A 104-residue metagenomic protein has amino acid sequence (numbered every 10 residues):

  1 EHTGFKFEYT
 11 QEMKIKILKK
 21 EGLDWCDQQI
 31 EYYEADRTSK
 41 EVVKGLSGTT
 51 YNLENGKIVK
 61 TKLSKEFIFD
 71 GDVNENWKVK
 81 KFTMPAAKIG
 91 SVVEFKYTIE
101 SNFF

Functional and structural regions predicted by a protein language model:
E1-F104: Beta-strand-rich, non-transmembrane domain signature
